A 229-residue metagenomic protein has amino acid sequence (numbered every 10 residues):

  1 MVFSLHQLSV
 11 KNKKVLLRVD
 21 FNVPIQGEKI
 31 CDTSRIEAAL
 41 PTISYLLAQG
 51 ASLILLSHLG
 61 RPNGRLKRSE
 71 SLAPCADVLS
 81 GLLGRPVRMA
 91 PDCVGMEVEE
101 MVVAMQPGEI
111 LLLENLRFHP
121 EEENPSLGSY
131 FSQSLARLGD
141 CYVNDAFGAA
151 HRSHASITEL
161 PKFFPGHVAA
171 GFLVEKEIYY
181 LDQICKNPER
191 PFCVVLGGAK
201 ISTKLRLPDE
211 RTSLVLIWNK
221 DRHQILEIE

Functional and structural regions predicted by a protein language model:
M1-E229: Active-site loop-to-helix "anion-binding N-cap" substructures in soluble metabolic enzymes
